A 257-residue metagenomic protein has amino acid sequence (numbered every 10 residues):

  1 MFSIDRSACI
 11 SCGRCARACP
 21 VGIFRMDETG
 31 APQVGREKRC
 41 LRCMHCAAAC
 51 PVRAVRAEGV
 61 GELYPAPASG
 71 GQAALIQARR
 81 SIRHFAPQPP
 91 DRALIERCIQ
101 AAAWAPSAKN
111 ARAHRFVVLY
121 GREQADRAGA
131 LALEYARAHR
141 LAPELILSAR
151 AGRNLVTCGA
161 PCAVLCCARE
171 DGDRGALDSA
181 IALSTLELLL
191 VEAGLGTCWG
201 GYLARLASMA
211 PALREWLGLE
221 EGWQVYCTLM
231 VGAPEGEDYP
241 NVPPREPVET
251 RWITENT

Functional and structural regions predicted by a protein language model:
M1-T257: Acidic, surface-exposed loops and disordered segments
